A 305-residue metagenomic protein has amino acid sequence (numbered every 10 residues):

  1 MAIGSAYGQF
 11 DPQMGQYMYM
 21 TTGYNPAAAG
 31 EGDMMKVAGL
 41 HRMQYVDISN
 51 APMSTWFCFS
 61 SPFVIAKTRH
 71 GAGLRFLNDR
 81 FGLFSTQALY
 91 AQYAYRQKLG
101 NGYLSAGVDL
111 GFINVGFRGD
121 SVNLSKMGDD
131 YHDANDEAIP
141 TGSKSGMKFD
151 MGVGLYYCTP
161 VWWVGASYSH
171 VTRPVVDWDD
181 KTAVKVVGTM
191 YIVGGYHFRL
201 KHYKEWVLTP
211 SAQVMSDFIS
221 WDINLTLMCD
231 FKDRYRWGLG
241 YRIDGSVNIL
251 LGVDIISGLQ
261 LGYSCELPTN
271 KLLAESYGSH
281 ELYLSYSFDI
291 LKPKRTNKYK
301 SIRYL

Functional and structural regions predicted by a protein language model:
I3-S5: N-terminal signal peptide c-region/cleavage motif recognized by signal peptidases
Q9-L305: Subset of outer-membrane beta-barrel
